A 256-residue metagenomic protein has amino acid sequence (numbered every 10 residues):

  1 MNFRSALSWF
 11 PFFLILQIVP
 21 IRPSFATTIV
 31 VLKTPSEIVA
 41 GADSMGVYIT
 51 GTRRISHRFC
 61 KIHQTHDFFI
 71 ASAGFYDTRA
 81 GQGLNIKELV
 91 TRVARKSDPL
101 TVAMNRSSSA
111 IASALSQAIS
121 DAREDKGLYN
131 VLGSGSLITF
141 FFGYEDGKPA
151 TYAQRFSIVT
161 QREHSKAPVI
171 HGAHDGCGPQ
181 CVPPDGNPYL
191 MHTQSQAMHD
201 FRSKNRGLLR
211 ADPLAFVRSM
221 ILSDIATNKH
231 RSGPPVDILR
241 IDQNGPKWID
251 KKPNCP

Functional and structural regions predicted by a protein language model:
M1-S5: N-terminal secretory signal peptides that target proteins for export/translocation
S8-P20: Bacterial N-terminal signal peptides
P23-P256: N-terminal nucleophile
